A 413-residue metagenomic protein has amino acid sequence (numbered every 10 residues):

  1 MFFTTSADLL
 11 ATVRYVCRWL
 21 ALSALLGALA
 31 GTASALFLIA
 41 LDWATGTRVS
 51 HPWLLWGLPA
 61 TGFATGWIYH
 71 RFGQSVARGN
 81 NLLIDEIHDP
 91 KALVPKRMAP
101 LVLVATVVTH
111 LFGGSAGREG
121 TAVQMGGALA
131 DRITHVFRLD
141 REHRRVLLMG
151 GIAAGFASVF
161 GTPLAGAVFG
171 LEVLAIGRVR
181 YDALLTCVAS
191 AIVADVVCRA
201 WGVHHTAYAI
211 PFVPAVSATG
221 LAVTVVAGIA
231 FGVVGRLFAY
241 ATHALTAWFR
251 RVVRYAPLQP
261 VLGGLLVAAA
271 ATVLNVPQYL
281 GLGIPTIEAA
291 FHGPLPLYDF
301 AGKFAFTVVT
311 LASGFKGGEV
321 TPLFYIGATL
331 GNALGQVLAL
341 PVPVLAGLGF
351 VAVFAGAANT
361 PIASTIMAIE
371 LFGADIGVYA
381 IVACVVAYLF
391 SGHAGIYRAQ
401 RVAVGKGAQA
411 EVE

Functional and structural regions predicted by a protein language model:
M1-E413: Alpha-helical transmembrane segments and immediately membrane-proximal extracytoplasmic
